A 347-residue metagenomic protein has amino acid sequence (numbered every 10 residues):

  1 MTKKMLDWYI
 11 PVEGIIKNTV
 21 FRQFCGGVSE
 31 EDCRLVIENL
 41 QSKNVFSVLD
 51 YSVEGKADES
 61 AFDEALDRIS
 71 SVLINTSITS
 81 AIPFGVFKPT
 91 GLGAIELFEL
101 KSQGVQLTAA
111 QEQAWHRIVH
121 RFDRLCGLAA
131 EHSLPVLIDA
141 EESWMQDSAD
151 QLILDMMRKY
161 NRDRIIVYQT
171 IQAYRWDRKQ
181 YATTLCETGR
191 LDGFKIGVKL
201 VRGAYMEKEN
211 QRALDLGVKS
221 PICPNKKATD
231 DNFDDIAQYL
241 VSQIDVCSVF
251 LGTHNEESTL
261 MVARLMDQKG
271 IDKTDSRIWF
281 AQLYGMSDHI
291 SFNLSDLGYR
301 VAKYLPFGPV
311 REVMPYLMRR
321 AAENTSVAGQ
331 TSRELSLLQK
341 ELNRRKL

Functional and structural regions predicted by a protein language model:
M1-L347: Positively charged, amphipathic and often flexible ligand-engagement surfaces
